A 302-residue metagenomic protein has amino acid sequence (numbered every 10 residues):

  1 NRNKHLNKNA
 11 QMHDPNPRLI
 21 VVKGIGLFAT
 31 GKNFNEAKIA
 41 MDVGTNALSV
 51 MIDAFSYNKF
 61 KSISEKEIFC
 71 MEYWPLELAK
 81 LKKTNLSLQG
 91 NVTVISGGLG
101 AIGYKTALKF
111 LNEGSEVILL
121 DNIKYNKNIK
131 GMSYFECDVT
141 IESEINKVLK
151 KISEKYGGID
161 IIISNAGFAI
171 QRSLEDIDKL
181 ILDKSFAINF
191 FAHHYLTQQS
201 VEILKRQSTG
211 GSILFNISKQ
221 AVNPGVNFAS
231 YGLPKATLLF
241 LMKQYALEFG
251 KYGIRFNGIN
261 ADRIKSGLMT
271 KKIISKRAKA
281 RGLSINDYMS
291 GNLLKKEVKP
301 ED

Functional and structural regions predicted by a protein language model:
L99-G100: Conserved glycine-rich cofactor-binding loop
L111, A192, P224, A229-T237: The catalytic Tyr-X3-Lys active-site helix of short-chain dehydrogenase/reductase
G158, F249-S266: Conserved Rossmann-fold SDR core element
F168, E175-Y195, L214, L238: Catalytic Tyr-X3-Lys loop
E175, N223-A229, K251, K295: Active-site loop immediately N-terminal to the catalytic Tyr-X3-Lys motif of short-chain dehydrogenase/reductase
T197, P234, M242: Active-site helix of classical SDR
E202, L247-E248: Alpha-helical segment proximal to the catalytic Tyr-Lys
S218: Residue(s) in the substrate-gating loop at a strand-loop-helix junction that position the organic substrate next
